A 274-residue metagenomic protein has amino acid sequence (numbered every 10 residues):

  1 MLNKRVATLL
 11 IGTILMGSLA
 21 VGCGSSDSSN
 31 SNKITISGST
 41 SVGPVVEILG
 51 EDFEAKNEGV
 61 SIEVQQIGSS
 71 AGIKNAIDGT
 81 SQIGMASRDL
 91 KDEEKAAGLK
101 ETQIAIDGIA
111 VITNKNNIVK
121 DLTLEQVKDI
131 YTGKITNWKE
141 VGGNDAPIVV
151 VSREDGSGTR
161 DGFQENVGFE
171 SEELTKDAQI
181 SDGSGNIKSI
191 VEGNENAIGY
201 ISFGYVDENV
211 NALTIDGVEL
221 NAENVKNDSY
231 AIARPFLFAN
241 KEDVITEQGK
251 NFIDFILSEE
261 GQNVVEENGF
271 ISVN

Functional and structural regions predicted by a protein language model:
M1-L10: Bacterial N-terminal signal peptides that target proteins for export
V6, C23-D78, Q82-N274: Exported/periplasmic ABC-transporter solute-binding proteins
S18-G22: C-terminal motif of bacterial Sec signal peptides marking the signal peptidase cleavage site
